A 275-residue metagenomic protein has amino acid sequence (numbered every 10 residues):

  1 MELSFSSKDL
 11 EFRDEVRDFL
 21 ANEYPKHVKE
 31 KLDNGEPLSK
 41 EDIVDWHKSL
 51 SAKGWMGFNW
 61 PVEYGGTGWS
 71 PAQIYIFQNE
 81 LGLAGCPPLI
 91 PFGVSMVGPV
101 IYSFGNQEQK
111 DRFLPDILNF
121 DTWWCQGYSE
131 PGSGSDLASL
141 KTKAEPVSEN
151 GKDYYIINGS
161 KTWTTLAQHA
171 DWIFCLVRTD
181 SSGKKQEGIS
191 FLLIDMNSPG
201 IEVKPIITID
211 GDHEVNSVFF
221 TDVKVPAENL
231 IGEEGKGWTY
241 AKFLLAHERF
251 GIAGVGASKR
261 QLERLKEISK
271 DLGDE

Functional and structural regions predicted by a protein language model:
M1-E11: Intrinsic disorder at enzyme termini
V44, S51-D111, P115-D121, L166-W172: Internal helix-loop-helix
F120-Y128, L176: A short, Trp-centered hydrophobic/proline-enriched beta-strand micro-motif
G132-G134, T162-A167, I209-D210: Glycine-rich phosphate/pyrophosphate-binding beta-alpha loops
S133-D136, Y155: Hydrophobic, small-residue-rich alpha-helical packing segments that form membrane-like cores
K141, D153-K204: A short core secondary-structure module
T142-P146: A structural signal for short hydrophobic beta-strand segments in well-ordered beta-sheet cores
I201-E275: Glycine-rich beta->alpha junctions and the first turn(s) of the following alpha-helix
